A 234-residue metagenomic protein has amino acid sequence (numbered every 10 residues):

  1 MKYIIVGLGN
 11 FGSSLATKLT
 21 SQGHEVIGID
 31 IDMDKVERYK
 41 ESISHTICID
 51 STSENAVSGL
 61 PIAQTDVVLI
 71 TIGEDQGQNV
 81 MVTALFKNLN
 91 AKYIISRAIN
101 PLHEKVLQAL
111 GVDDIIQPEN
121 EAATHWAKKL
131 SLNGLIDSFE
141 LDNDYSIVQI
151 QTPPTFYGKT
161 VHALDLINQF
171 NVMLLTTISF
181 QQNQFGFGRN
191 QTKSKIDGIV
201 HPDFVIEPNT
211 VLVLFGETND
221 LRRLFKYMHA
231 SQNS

Functional and structural regions predicted by a protein language model:
K2, I29, T160-S234: Cytosolic Rossmann-like ligand/nucleotide-binding regulatory domains
Y3, F11, A16, Q22-V26 (+2 more regions): Cytosolic ligand/metal-binding cores
I4-L19, T152-G158, G216: Glycine-rich adenosine-cofactor-binding loop
T20-Q22, A84-K87, D165-I167, H229-S231: Short, solvent-exposed amphipathic alpha-helical segments in soluble enzyme and RNA/protein-processing domains
D30, G73, A98, T152 (+2 more regions): Conserved residues at beta->alpha junctions
L69, I147-Q149, V213: Short aromatic/hydrophobic contact patches that present stacked aromatics for nucleic-acid/ligand binding
F139-L175: Conserved anion/nucleotide-ligand pocket segment
